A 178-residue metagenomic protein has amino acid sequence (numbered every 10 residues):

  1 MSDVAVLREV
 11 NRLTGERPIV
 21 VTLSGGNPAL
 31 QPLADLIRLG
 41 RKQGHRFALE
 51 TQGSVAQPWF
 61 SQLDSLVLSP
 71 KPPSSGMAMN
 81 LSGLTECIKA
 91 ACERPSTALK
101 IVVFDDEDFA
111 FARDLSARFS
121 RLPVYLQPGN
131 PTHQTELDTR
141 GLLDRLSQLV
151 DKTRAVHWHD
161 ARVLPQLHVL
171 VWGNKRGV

Functional and structural regions predicted by a protein language model:
M1-D64: Conserved Radical SAM active-site core
G15, D105-V178: Auxiliary Fe-S-binding modules of radical SAM enzymes
V21-L23, F47-L49, L66-L68, T97-I101 (+2 more regions): Hydrophobic faces of well-ordered beta-strands that scaffold small-molecule active sites in alpha/beta enzyme cores
A29-Q31, S74-G76, V102-F109: Acidic-and-aromatic substrate-binding clefts and catalytic sites of carbohydrate-active enzymes
P32-K42, E86, A110-D114, Q148-D151: Alpha-helical scaffolding segments of alpha/beta enzyme cores, especially the outer helices of TIM-barrel or partial
R41, P58-Q62, T85-P95, L115-P123: Short, conserved loop/helix-junction motifs that constitute active-site signature segments in enzyme catalytic cores
G53-S54, P70-A78, L126-T132: Short, acidic/turn-prone active-site loops that include or flank metal/cofactor- and phosphate-binding residues
Q62-K100: A contiguous pocket-lining binding segment that forms or flanks enzyme active sites
